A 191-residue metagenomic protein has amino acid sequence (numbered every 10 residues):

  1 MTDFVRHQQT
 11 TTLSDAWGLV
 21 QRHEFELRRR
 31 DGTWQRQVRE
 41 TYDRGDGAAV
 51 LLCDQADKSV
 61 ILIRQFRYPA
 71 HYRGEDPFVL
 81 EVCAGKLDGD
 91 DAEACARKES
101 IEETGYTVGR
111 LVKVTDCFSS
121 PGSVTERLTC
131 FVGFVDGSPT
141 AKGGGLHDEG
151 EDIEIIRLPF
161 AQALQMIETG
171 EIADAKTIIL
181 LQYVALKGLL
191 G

Functional and structural regions predicted by a protein language model:
F4-Q8, R64, G74-L80, K113 (+2 more regions): Nudix hydrolase/Nudix homology domain
T12-A16, H71-R73, C117-L128: Acidic pyrophosphate-coordinating catalytic loop
L13-D57: Acidic, metal-coordinating catalytic segment for phosphate/diphosphate chemistry, firing primarily on the Nudix
V20-R22, L62, C130-V132, I155-R157: Conserved hydrophobic/aromatic beta-strand scaffold that supports enzyme active sites
E24-D31, S120-A141: Active-site-adjacent beta-strand/loop module that shapes the phosphate/pyrophosphate-binding cleft
R39-Y42, S59-K98, T140, G144-E149: Conserved Nudix-box catalytic region and its N-terminal flanking loop in Nudix hydrolases and closely related
G89-A94, E103-G109: Beta-rich strand-turn-strand
I101, T107-S119, V124: A mid-sequence, solvent-exposed acidic-amphipathic segment
